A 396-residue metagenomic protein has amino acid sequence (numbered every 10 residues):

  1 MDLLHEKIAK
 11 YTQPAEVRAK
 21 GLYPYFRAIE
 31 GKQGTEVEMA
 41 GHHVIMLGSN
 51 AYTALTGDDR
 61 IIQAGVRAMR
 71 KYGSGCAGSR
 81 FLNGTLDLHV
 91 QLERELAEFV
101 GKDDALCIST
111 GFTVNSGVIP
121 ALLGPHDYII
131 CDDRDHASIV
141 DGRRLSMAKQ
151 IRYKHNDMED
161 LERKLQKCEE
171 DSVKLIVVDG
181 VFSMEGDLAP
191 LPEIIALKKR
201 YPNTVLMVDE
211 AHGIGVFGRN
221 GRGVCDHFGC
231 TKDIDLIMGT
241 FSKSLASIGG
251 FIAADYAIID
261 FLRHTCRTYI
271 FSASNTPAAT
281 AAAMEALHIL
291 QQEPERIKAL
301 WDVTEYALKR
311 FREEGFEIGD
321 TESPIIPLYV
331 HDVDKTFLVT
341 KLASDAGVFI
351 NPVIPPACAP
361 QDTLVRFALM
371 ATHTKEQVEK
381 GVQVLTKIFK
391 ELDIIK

Functional and structural regions predicted by a protein language model:
E6-S74, T204: N-terminal "arm"/small-domain region of PLP-dependent enzymes with the aminotransferase-like
F26, K298-E305, R312-G347, A357 (+2 more regions): Conserved PLP-binding catalytic core of the aspartate aminotransferase-like
D59, Q63-R67, K71, E98 (+2 more regions): PLP-dependent enzyme catalytic core of the Aspartate aminotransferase-like
Q63, R67-G111: Conserved N-terminal alpha-helix of the aminotransferase class I/II PLP-enzyme fold
V118-A137: Conserved PLP-anchoring active-site segment centered on the Schiff-base-forming lysine
I151, H155-V208: Active-site phosphate-binding strand-loop segment of PLP-dependent enzymes
Y201-T204, G223-F241, D260-H264: Conserved active-site segment immediately N-terminal to the catalytic lysine that forms the internal aldimine
L236-T240, S244-F311, F316-G319: PLP-dependent aminotransferase class I/II
